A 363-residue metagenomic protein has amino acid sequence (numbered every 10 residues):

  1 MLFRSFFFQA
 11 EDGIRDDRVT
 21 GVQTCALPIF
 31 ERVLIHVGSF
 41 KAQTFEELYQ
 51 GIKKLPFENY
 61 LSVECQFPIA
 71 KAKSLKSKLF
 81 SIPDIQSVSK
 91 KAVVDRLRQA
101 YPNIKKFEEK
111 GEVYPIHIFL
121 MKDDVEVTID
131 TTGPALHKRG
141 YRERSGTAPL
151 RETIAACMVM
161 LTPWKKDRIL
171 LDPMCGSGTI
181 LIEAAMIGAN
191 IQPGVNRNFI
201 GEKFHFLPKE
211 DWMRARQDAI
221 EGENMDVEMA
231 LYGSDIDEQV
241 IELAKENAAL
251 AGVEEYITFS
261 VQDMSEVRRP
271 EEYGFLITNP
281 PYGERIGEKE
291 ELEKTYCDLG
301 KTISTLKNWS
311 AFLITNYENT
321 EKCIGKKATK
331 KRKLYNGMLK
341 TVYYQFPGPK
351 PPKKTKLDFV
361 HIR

Functional and structural regions predicted by a protein language model:
M1-C25: Single conserved hydrophobic/aromatic residue that forms the stacking wall/gate of nucleotide- or nucleobase-binding
R18, T24-C65: Conserved AdoMet
T24, P134-R139, E143, G348-R363: Flexible, glycine-/basic-rich loop-and-beta segments that form/coincide with the SAM-dependent methyltransferase
L48-Y141: Non-catalytic substrate-recognition/targeting regions of SAM-dependent transferases
K73, D235, T315: Short beta-strand/turn micro-motifs composed of small residues that flank or help shape donor/cofactor-binding pockets
V127-P163: SAM-dependent Rossmann-like transferase core, predominantly class I methyltransferases with a strong bias toward
L150-R269, E284-R285, K289-E291: Conserved S-adenosyl-L-methionine
Q262-I362: C-terminal catalytic and target-recognition region of SAM-dependent MTase-like enzymes, primarily methyltransferases
